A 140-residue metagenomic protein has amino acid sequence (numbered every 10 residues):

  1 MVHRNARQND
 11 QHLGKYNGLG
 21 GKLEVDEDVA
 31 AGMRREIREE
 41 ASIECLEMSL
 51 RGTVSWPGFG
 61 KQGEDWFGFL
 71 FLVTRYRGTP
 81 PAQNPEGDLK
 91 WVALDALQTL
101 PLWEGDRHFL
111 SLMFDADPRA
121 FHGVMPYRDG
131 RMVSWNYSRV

Functional and structural regions predicted by a protein language model:
M1-N17, C45, S49, E64: N-terminal strand-loop-strand
L23-L46, P57-L112, W135-V140: Unchanged
D115-V140: Charged phosphate-binding loop/patch that engages nucleotide di/tri-phosphates or the phosphate backbone of nucleic
